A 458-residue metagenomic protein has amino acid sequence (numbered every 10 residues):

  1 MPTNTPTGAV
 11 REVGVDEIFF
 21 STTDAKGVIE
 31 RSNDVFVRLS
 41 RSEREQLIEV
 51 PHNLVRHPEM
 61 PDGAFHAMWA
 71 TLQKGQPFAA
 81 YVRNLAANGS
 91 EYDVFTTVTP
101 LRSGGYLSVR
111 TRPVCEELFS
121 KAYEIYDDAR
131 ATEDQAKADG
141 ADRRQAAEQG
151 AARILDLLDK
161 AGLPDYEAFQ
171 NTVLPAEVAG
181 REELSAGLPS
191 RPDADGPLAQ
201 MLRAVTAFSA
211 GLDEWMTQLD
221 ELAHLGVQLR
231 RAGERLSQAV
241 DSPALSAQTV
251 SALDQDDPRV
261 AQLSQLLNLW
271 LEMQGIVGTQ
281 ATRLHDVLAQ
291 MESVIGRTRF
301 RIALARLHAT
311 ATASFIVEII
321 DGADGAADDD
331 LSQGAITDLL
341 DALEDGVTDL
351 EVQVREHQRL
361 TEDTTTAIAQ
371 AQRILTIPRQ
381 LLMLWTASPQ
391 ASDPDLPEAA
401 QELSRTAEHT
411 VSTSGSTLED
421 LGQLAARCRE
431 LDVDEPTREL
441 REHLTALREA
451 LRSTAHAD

Functional and structural regions predicted by a protein language model:
P2-R130, F208, W215, L219-L222 (+9 more regions): Sensory/regulatory domains in signal-transduction proteins
S103-L188: Sensory coupling linkers of modular signal transduction proteins
L174-G233, S237: Leu/Val/Ala/Ile-rich N-terminal alpha-helices, chiefly Sec-type signal peptides and the beginnings
Q358, E362-T365, Q372: A eukaryotic intrinsically disordered, low-complexity regulatory tract that is acidic and Ser/Pro-rich, enriched
